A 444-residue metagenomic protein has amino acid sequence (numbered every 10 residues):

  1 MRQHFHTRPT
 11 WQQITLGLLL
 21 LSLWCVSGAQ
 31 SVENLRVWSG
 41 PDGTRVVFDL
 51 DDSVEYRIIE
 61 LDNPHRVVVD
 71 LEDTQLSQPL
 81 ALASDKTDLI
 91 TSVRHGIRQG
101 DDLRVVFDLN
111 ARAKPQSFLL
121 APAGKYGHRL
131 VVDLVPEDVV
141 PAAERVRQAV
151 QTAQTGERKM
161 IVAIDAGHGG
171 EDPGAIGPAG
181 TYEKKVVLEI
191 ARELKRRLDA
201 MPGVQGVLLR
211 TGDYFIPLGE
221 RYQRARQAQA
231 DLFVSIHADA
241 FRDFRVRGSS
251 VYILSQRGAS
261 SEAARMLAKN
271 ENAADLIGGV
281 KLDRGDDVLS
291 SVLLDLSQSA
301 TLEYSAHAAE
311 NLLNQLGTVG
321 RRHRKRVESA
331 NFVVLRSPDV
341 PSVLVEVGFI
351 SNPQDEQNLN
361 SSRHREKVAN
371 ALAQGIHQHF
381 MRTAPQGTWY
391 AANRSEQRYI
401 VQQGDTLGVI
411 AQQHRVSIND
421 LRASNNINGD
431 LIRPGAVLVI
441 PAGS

Functional and structural regions predicted by a protein language model:
R2-T15: Bacterial N-terminal signal peptides that target proteins for export
Q13-L23: Bacterial N-terminal signal peptides
G28-V162, V409-Q412: Signal-peptide-cleaved, periplasmic/extracellular N-terminal interaction regions immediately downstream of the signal
W38, R45-D49, R57-I59, R66-E72 (+16 more regions): Soluble periplasmic/extracytoplasmic beta-strand elements of cell-envelope proteins
Y56, V69, L293-W389, I418 (+1 more regions): Active-site-adjacent mobile loop/cap segments within catalytic or ligand-binding domains
P141-D286, Q298-E310, V409, N419-R422: Catalytic-core regions of hydrolytic enzymes
A392-S417, A436: Primarily a LysM-type cell-wall glycan-binding module
